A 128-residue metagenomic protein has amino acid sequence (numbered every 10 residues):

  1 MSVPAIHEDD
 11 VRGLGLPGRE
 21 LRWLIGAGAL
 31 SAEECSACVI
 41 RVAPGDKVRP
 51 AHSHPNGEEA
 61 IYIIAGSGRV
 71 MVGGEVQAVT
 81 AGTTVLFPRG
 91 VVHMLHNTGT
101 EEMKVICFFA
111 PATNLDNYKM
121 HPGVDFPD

Functional and structural regions predicted by a protein language model:
M1-E34, P44, M120-D128: A short, N-terminal "cap"/entry segment at the start of jelly-roll beta-barrel domains of the cupin/DSBH fold
W23-G26, C38-H54: Conserved short histidine dyad/triad with adjacent acidic residue
L30, N56, T100-E101: Short strand-connecting beta-turns/loops that link adjacent beta-strands
L30-E33, V42-K47, S67, P111-L115: Short, charged/polar surface micro-motifs in flexible loops or helix N-caps
N56-E58, Y62-G68: Glycine- and acidic-residue-biased ligand/ion/polar-headgroup-sensing regions
S67-R69, V76, V92, E102: Structural motif
G74-R89: Short acidic-glycine-tyrosine-enriched beta hairpin
R89-L115: Ligand-binding loop in jelly-roll beta-barrel domains
